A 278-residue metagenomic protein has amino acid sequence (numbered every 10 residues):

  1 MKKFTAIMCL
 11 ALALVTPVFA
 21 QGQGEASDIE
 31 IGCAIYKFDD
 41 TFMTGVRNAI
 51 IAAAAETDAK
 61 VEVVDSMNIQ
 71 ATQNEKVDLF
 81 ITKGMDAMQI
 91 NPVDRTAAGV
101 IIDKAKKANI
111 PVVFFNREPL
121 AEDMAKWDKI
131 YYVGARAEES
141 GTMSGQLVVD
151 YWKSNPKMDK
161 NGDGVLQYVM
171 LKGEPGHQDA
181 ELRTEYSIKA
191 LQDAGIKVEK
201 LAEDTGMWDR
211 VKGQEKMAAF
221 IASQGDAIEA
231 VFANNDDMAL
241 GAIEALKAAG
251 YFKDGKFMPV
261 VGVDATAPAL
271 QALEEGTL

Functional and structural regions predicted by a protein language model:
M1-M8: Bacterial N-terminal signal peptides that target proteins for export
M8-P17: Bacterial N-terminal signal peptides
Q21-L278: A residue-level marker of the well-folded mature domains of exported/periplasmic proteins
